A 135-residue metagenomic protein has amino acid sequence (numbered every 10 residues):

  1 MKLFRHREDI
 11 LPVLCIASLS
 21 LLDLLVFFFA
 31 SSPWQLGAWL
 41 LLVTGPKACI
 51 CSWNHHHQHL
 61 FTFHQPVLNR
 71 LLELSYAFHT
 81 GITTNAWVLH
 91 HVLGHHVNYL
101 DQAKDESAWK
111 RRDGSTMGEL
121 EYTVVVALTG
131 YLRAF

Functional and structural regions predicted by a protein language model:
M1-C49, W53-N54, R70, F78-F135: Non-catalytic, topology-defining segments of multipass membrane proteins
W53-L71: Aspartate-rich (DDxxD/NDxxD/DxxxD) Mg2+/diphosphate-binding motifs and their adjoining helix-loop segments
